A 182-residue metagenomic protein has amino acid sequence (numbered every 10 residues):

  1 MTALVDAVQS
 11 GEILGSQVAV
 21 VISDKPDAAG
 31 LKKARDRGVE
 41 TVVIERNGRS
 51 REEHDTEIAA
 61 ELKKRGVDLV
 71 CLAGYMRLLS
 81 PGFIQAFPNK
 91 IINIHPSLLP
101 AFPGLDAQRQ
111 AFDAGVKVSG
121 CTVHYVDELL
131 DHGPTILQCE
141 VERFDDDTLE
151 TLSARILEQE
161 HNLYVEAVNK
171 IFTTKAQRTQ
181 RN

Functional and structural regions predicted by a protein language model:
M1-R178: One-carbon transfer enzymes
